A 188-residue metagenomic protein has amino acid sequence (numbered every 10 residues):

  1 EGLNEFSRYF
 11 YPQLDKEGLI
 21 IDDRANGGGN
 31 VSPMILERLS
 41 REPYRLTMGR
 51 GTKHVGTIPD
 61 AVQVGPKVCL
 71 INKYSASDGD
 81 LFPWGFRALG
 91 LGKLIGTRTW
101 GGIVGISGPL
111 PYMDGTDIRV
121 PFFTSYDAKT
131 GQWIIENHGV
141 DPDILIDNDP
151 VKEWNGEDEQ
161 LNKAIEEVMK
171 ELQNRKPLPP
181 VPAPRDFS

Functional and structural regions predicted by a protein language model:
E1-T116, E153-E157, E166-N174: Cleft-lining beta-strand/loop regions that shape enzyme active-site pockets
L3, T130, G139, K176-P177: Glycine-centered secondary-structure boundary/capping sites
I35, L91, I106, G131 (+3 more regions): Glycine-rich, flexible loop/turn motifs
R38, H54-V55, D141-N148: Short, exposed beta-strand "edge-strand" segments with a Pro/Gly-rich flavor and a Y/T-containing core
L46, S75-S77, M113-L145: Metal-dependent DNA phosphodiester-chemistry modules and their immediately adjacent helices/loops in DNA-processing
I135-E136, D147-N155, E159, I165-S188: Conserved functional hotspot residues or short segments at active or partner-binding sites across diverse domains
